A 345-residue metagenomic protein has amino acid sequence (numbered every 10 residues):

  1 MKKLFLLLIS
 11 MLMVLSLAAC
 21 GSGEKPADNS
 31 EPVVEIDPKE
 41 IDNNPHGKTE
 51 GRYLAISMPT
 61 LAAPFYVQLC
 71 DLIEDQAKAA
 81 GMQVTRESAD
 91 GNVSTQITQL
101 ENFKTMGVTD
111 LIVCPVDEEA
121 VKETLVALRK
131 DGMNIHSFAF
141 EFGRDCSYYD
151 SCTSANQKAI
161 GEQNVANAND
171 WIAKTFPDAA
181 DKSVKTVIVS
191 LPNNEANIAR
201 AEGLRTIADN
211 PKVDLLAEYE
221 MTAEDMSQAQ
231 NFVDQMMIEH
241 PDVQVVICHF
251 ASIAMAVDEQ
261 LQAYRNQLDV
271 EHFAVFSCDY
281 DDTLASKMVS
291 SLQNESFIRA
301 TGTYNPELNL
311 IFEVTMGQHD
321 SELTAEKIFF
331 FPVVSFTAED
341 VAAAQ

Functional and structural regions predicted by a protein language model:
M1-L8: Positively charged n-region of N-terminal signal peptides that target proteins for export
M11-L12: Repetitive helical segments and hydrophobic/amphipathic motifs
L15-A19: C-terminal motif of bacterial Sec signal peptides marking the signal peptidase cleavage site
C20-Q345: A residue-level marker of the well-folded mature domains of exported/periplasmic proteins
